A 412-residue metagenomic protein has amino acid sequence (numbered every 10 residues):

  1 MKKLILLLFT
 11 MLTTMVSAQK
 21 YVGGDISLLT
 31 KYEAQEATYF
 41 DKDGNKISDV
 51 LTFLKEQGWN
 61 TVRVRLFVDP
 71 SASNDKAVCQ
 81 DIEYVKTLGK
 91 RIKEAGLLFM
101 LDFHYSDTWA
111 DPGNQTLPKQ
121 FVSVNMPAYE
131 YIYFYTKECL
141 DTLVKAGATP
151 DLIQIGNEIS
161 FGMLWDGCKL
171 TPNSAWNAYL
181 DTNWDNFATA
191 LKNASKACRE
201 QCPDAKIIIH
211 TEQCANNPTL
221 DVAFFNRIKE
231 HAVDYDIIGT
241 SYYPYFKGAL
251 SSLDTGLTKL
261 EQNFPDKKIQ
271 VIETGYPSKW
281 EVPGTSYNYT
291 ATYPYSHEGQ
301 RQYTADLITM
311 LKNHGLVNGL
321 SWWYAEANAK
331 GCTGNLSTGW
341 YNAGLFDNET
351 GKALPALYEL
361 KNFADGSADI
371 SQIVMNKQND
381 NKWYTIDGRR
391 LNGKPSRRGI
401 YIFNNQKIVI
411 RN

Functional and structural regions predicted by a protein language model:
L6-S17: Hydrophobic h-region of N-terminal signal peptides that target proteins for export in Gram-negative bacteria
Q19-F53: Boundary/entry segment of secreted carbohydrate-active catalytic domains
Y32-E33, A37-N45, D69-E83, S160-M163 (+3 more regions): Acidic-and-aromatic substrate-binding clefts and catalytic sites of carbohydrate-active enzymes
Y39, K259-D266, K279-D306, M310-Q372: Aromatic-rich peripheral "rim/lid" segments of glycoside hydrolase catalytic domains that contact and position glycan
S48-L51, D185, E200-I207, N217-Y289 (+1 more regions): Glycoside hydrolase catalytic-domain groove-lining segments
T52-K206, H210-C214: Substrate-binding cleft and catalytic face of glycoside hydrolase catalytic domains, especially the flexible beta-alpha
D365-D387: Residue-level detector of functionally pivotal "anchor" positions at catalytic/ligand-binding pockets or at interdomain
I400-N412: C-terminal tail/sorting-segment detector
